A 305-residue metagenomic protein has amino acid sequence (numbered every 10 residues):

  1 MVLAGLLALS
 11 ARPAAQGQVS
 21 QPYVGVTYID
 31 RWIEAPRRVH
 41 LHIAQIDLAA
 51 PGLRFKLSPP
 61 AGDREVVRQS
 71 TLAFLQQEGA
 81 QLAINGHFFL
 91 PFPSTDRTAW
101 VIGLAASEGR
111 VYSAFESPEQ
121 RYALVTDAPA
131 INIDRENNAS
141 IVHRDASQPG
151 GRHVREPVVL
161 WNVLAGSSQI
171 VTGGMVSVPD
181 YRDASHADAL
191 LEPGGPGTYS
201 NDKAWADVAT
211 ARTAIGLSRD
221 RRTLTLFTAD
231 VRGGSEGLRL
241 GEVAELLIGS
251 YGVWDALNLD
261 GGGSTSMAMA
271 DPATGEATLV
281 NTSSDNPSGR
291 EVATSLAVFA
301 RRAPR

Functional and structural regions predicted by a protein language model:
M1-A8: Bacterial N-terminal signal peptides
P13-D145: Zymogen propeptides
R38, V125, L164, A209-A211 (+1 more regions): Residues that act as N-cap/strand-start positions at coil-to-secondary-structure junctions
P51-L53, P149-G150, A273-A277: Short, charged/polar, Gly/Pro-enriched secondary-structure boundary elements
E78-A80, T126-A128, E136, G166 (+3 more regions): Short coil/turn connectors at secondary-structure junctions
F92-A206: Active-site-adjacent helix-turn-beta-strand microarchitecture at beta-sheet edges that either contains or buttresses
P93-R121, T198-D255, S264-R305: Conserved, well-ordered active-site substructure
